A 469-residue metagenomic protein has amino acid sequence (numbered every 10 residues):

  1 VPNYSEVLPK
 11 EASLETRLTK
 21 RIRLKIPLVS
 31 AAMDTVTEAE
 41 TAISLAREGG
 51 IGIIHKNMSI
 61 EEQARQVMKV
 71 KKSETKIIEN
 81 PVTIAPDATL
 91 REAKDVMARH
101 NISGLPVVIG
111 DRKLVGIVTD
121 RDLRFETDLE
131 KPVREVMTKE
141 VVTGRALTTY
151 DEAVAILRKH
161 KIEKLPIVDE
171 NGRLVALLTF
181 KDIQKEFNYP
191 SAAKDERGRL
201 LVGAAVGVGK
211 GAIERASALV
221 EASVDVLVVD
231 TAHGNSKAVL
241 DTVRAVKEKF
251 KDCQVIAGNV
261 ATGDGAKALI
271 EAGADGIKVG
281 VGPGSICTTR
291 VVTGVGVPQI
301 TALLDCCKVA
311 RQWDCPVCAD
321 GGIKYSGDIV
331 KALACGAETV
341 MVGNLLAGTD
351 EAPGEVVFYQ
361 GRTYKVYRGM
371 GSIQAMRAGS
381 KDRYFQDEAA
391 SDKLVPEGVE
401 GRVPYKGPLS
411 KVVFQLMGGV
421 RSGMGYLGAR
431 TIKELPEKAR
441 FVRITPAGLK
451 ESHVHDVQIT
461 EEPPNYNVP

Functional and structural regions predicted by a protein language model:
V1-S5, I84-A85, G144-R145, A155 (+4 more regions): Alpha/beta catalytic cores of nucleotide-metabolism and tRNA/nucleoside-modifying enzymes
L8, A12-L24, A31-M33, E62-H100 (+6 more regions): Bateman/CBS regulatory modules and CBS-like beta-alpha motifs in cytosolic regions of diverse proteins
L8-K10, S59-M68, E126, E130 (+7 more regions): Active-site-adjacent beta->alpha loops and helix N-cap segments on the catalytic face of soluble alpha/beta enzymes
R23-S30, I77-P81, E196-A205, V246-A261 (+2 more regions): Short beta-strand/loop segments at the ligand-binding rim of alpha/beta enzyme cores
E40-A42, E214-A222, A261-V279, A319 (+1 more regions): Catalytic cores of alpha/beta
R47-E62, V224-S236, D275-T293, I323-V357: Glycine-rich phosphate-binding active-site loops on the catalytic face of alpha/beta enzymes
I54-N57, T83, G104-P106, T143-R145 (+6 more regions): Catalytic beta/alpha-barrel core
K56-V70, V107, D111-E126, I167-Q184 (+2 more regions): Terminal amphipathic helices with adjacent charged low-complexity linkers/tails
